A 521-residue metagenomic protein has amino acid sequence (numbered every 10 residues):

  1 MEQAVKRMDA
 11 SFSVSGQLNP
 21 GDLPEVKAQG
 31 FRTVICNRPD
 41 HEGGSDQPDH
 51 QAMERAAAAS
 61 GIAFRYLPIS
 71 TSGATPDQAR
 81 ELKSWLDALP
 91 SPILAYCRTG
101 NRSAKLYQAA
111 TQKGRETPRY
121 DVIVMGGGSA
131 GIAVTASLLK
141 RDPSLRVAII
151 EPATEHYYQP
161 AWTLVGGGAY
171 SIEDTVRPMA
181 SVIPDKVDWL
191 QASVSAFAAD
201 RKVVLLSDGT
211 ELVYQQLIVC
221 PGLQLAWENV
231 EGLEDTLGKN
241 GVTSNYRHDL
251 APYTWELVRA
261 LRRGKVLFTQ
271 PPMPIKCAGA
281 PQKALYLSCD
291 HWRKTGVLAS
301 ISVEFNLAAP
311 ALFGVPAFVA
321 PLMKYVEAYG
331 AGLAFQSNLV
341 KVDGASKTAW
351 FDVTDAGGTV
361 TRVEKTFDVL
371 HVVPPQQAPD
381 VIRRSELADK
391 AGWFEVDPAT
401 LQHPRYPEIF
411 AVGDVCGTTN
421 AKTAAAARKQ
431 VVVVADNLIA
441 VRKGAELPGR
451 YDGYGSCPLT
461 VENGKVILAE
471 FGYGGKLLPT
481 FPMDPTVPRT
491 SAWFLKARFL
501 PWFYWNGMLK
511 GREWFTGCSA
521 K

Functional and structural regions predicted by a protein language model:
M1-I93, K105-T117: Cys-dependent protein tyrosine phosphatase-like superfamily
C36-N37, S207, C220-P221, V373-P374 (+1 more regions): Short, well-ordered coil/turn residues at beta-beta hairpins and beta-strand->alpha-helix junctions within
Y120-D188, P272-P316: Beta1-alpha1 glycine-rich phosphate/pyrophosphate-binding loop at the start of Rossmann-like nucleotide-binding domains
S144, D185-F197, R201-V204, L212 (+3 more regions): A Rossmann-like FAD-binding core segment of flavoenzymes
L190-G296, V360, H371: FAD-binding core/adjacent interface of flavoenzyme oxidoreductases
N229, D235-R262, T366-K429: FAD-site-proximal beta/loop scaffold in flavoenzymes
V412-V461: A conserved FAD-binding loop/helix module that cradles the flavin
L468-K521: C-terminal auxiliary extensions adjacent to catalytic cores
